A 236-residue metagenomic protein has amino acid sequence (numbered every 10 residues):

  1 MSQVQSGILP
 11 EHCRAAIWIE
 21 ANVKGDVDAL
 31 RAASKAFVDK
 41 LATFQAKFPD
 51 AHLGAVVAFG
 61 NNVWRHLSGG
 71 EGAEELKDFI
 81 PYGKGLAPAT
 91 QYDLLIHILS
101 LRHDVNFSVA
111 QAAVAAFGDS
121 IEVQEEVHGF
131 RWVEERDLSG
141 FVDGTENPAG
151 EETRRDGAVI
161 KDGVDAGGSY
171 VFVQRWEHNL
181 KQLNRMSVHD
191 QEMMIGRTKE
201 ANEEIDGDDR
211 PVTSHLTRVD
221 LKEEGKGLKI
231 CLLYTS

Functional and structural regions predicted by a protein language model:
M1-S236: Long, histidine/aromatic-enriched segments associated with O2/redox biology
